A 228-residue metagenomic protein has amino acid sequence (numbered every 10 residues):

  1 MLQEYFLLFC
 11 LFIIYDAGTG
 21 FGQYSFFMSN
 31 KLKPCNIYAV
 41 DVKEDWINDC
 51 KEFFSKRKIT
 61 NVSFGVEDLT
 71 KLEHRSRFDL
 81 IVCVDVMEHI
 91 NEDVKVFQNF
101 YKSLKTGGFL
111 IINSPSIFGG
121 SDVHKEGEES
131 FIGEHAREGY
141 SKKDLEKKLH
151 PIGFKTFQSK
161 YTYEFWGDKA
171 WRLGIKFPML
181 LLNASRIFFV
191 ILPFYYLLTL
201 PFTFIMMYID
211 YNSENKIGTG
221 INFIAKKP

Functional and structural regions predicted by a protein language model:
L2-V123, F223-A225: Conserved SAM-binding loop
S55-R57, E128-F131, I175-F177: Short, hinge-like loop/turn segments at secondary-structure boundaries
H74, K125, Y163-P228: A C-terminal cap/extension of S-adenosyl-L-methionine-dependent methyltransferases that defines the acceptor-substrate
I112-E138, K147: Short, glycine-/aromatic-enriched active-site segment of Class I SAM-dependent methyltransferases
D144: Ca2+-coordinating acidic residues in Ca2+-binding motifs
K148, I152-F154: A structural motif corresponding to the C-terminal end of an alpha-helix and its immediate exit/capping segment
F154-F165: Conserved S-adenosyl-L-methionine
